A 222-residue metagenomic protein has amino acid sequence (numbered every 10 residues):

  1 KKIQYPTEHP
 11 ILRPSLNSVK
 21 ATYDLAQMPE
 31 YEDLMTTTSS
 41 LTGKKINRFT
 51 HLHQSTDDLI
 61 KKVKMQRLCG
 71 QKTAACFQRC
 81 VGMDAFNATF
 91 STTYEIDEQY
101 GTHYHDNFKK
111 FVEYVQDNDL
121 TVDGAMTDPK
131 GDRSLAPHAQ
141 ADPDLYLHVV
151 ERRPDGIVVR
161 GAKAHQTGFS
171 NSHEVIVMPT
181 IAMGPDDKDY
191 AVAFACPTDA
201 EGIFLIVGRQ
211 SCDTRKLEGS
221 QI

Functional and structural regions predicted by a protein language model:
K1-T37: Acidic/polar, glycine-rich intrinsically disordered N-terminal extensions of enzymes
K2-Q4, D123-A125, V158, A195: Short, conserved beta-strand segments within well-ordered enzyme catalytic domains that often line or immediately flank
Y5, G43-K45, D132-L135: Short active-site-adjacent helix-start/loop capping segments
P6, T102-H105, K109, F169 (+1 more regions): Conserved structured core elements
P10-R13, N17, E113-Q116, V158: Generic structural signal for well-ordered, non-transmembrane alpha-helical segments in soluble/cytosolic regions
D24-V122, E174: Internal helix-loop-helix
D119-D132: A short, Trp-centered hydrophobic/proline-enriched beta-strand micro-motif
P129-I222: FAD-binding core of flavoproteins
